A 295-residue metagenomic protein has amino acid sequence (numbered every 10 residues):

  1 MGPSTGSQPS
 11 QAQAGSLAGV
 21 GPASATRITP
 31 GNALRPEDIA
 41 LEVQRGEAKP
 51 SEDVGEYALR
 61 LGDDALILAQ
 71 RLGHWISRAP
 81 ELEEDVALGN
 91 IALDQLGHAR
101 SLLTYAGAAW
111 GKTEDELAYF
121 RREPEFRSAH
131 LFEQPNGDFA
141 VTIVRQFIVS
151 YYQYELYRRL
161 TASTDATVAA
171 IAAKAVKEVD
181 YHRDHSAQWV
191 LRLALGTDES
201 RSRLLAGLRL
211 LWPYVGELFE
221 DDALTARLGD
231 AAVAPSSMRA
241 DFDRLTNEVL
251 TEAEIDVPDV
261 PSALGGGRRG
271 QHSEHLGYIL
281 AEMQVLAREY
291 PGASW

Functional and structural regions predicted by a protein language model:
M1-P50: Extreme N-terminal leader/anchor segments
I39-L59, F120-Q146, G196-T197, L211-A231: Acidic/His metal-coordination segments adjacent to aromatic residues that form catalytic metal sites in metalloenzymes
D53-R60, A79-H98, T142, T167-V179: Alpha-helical scaffold segments that form or flank carboxylate-/histidine-based iron centers
L68-N90, Q153-V168: Helix-loop segments that flank and shape redox-cofactor active sites
A92-F120, A187-V190: Conserved alpha-helical segments that form or flank metal/cofactor-binding pockets of metalloenzymes
L131-H185: Internal, conserved structured core segments that host functional sites
T167-D230: A contiguous pocket-lining binding segment that forms or flanks enzyme active sites
S202-W295: Extended, helix-rich structural scaffolds rather than catalytic motifs
